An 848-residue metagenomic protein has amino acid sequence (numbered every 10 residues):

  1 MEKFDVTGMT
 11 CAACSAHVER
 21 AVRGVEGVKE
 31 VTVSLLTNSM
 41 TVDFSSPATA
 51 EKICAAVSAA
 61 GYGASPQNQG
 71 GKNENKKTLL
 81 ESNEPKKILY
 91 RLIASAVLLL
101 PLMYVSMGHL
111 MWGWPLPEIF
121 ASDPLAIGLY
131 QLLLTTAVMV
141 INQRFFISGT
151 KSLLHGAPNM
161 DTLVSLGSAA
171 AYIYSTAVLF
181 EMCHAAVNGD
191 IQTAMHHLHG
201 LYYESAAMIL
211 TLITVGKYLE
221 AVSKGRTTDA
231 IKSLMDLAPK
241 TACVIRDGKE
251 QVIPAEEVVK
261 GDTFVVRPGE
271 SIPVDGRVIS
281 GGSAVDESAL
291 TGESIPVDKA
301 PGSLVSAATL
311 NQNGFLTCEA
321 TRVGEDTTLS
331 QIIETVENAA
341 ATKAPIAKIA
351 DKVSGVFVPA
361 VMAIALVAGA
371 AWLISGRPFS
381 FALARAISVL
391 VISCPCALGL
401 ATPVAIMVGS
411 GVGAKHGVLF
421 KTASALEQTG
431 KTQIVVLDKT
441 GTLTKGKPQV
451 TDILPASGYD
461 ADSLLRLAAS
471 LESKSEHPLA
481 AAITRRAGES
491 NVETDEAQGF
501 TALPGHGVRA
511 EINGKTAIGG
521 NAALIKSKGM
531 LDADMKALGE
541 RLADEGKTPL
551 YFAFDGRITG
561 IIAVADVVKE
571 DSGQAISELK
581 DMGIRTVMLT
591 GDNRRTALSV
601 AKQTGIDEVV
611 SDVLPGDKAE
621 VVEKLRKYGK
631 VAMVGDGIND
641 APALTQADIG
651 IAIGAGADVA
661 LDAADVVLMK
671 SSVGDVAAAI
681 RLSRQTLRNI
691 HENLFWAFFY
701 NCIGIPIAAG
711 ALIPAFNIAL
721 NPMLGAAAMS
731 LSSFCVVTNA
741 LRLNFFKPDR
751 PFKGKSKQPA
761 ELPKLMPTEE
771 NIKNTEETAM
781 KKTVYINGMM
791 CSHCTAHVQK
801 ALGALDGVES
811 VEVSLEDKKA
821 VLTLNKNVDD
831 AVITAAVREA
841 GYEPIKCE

Functional and structural regions predicted by a protein language model:
M1-A126, K249-E250, E334-T342, K747-E848: Flexible metal-binding regulatory segments at protein termini and peripheral loops
A16, T432, I512-G514, L538 (+3 more regions): Conserved ATP-binding TGD loop and adjacent catalytic N/P-domain core of P-type ATPases
E26-S45, A50, A55, G200-Y203 (+4 more regions): Conserved cytosolic catalytic loops of P-type ATPases
K76, M182, I191-A194, A207-P268 (+5 more regions): Juxtamembrane coupling segments of multi-pass membrane pumps/enzymes
K87-T241, K352, N717-P722: Transmembrane helix-loop-helix hairpins at the membrane interface
Y90, T309, G430-E476, H506-V587 (+2 more regions): ATP-driven catalytic headpiece of P-type ATPases
M111-A126, L154, I173, V412 (+8 more regions): Membrane-embedded alpha-helical bundles of multi-pass transporters
T136-F145, S152, A169, S205-L234 (+5 more regions): Hydrophobic alpha-helical transmembrane segments
